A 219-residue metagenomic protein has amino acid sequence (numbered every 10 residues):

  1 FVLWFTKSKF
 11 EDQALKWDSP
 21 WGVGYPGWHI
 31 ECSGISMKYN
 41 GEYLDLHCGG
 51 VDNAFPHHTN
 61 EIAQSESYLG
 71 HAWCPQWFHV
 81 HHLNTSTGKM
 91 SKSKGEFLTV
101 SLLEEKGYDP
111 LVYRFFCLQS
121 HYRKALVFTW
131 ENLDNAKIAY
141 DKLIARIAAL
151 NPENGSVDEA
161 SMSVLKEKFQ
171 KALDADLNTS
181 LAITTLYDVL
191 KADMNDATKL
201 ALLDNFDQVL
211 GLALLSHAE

Functional and structural regions predicted by a protein language model:
F1-A149: Alpha-helical recognition segments enriched in aromatics with Gly/Pro capping that present substrate-recognition
K89-K92, F97-E219: Structural preference for alpha-helix termini/caps and helix-kink/transition segments
